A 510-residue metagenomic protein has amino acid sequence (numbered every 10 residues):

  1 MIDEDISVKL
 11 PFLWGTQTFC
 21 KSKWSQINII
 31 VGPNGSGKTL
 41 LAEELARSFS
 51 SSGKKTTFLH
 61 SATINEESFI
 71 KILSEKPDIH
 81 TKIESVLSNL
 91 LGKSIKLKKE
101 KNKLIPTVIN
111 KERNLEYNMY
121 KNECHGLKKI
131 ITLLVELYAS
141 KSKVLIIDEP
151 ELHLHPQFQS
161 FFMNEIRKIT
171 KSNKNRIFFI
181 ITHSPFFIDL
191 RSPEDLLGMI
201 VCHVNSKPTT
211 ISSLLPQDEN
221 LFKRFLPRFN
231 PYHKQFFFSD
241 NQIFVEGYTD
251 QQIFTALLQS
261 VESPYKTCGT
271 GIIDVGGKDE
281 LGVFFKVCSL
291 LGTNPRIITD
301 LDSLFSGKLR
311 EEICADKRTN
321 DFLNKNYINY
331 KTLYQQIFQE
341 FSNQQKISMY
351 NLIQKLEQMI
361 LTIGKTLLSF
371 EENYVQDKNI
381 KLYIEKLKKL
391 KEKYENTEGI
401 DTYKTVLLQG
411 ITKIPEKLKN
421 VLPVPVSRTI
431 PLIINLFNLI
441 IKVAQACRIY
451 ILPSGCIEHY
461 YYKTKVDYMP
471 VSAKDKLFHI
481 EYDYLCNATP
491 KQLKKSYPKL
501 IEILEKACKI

Functional and structural regions predicted by a protein language model:
M1-F49, I105-Q235, Q251-Q252, Y461 (+1 more regions): Switch/communication elements of ASCE P-loop NTPase nucleotide-binding domains
M1-I27, S36, R47-F49, N230-F244 (+1 more regions): Acidic, Mg2+-coordinating catalytic modules of nucleic-acid enzymes
F49-E112, Y461-Y484: Coupling/switch segment of ABC-type P-loop NTPase heads
G53-T57, F178, T270, P295: Hydrophobic anchor at the start of a short beta-strand that flanks the dinucleotide cofactor-binding loop
T56-F58, G198-V201, I272, I449-I451: Conserved beta-strand scaffold positions in the cores of enzyme catalytic domains, especially in NTP/NDP-utilizing
I64-E66, K103-I105, S206-T209, D279-L281 (+1 more regions): A short acidic, often aromatic-flanked loop/helix-cap motif at beta-alpha or helix-coil junctions that lines enzyme
E66, I188, F305-G307: Generic structural signal for helix capping and beta-alpha/helix-loop junctions
L87-S88, T170, C288: A generic structural signal for well-ordered alpha-helical segments
